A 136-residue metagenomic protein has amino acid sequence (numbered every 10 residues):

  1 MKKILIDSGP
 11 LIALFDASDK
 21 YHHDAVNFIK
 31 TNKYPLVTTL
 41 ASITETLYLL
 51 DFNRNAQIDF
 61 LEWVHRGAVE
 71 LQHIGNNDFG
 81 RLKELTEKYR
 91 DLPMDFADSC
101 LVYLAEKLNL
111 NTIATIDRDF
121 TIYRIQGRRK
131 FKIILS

Functional and structural regions predicted by a protein language model:
M1-D19: Metal-dependent nucleic-acid phosphoesterase active-site entry motif
K2-I4, H23-P93, Y103, K107-N111 (+1 more regions): PIN-domain endoribonuclease scaffold, especially VapC-family toxins
D7-S8, T39, I116: A secondary-structure boundary/capping signal
L14-F15, A114, R124: Activation segment
D117-T121: Low-complexity, intrinsically disordered Gly/Pro/Thr-rich segments
